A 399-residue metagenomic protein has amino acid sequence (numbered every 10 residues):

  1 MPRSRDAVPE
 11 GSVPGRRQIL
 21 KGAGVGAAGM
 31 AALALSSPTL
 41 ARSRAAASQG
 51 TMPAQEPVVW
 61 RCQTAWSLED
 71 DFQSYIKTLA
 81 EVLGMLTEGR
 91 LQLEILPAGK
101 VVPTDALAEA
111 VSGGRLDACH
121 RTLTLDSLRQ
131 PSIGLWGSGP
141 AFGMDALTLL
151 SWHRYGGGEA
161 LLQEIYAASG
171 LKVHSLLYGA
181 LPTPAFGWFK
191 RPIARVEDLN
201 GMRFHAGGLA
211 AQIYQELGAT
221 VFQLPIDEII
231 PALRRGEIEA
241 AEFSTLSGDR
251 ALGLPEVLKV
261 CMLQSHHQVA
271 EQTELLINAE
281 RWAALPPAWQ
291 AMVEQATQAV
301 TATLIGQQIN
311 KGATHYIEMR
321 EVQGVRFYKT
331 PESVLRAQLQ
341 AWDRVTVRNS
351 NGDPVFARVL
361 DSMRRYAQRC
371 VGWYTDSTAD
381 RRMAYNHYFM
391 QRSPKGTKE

Functional and structural regions predicted by a protein language model:
P2-T148, L171-E399: N-terminal secretory/targeting leader peptides
M144-G170: Short, solvent-exposed loop/beta-turn-alpha elements that line the ligand-binding surface or hinge of extracytoplasmic
